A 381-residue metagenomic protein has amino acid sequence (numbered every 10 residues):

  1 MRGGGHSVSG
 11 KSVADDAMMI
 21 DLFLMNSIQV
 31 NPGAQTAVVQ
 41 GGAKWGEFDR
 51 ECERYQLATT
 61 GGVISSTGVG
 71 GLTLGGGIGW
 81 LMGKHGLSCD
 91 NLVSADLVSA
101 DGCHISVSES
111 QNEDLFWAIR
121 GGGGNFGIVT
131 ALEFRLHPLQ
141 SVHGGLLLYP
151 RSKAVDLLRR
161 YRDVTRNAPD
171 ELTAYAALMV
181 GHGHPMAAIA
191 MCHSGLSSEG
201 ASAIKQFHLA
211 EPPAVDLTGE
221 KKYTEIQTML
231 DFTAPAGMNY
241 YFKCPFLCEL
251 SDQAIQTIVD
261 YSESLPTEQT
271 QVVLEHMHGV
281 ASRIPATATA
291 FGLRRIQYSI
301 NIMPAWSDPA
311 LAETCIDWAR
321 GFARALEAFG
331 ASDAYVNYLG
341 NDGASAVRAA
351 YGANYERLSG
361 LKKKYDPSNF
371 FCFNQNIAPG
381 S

Functional and structural regions predicted by a protein language model:
M1-S381: Soluble FAD-dependent oxygen oxidases
